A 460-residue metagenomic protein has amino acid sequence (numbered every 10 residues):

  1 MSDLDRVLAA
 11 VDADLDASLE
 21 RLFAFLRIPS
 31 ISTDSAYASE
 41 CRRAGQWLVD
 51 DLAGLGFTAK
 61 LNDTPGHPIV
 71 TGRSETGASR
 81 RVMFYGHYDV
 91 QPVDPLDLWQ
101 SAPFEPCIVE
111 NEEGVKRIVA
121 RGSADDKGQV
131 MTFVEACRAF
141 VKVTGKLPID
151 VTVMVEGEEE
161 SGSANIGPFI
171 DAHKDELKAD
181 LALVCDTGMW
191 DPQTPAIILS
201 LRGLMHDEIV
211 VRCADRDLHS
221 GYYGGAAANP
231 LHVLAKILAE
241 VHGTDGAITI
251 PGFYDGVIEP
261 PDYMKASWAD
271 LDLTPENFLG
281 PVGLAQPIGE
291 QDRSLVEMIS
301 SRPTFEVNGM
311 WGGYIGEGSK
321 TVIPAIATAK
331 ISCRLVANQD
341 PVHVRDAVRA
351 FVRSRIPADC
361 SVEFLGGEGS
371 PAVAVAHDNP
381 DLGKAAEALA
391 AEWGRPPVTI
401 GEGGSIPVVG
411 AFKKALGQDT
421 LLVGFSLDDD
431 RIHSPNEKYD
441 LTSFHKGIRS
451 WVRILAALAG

Functional and structural regions predicted by a protein language model:
S2-L96, I326, K330, H343: N-terminal helical capping/dimerization or prosegment-like subdomains of hydrolases acting on amide or phosphate bonds
D16, R27, A53, K142-G145 (+8 more regions): Generic secondary-structure signature for well-ordered alpha-helical cores
N62-T64, G122-D126, V398-G404: Active-site nucleophile and cofactor-binding loops and adjacent substrate-binding regions of central metabolic enzymes
R73, H87, E208-R212, E240 (+2 more regions): Residue-level recognition of well-ordered beta-strand positions that form the cores of beta-sheet-rich folds across
A78-V82, E113-V115, L147-V151, E176-D180 (+3 more regions): Short coil/turn connectors at secondary-structure junctions
S79-T152, K446: Active-site metal-coordination/substrate-binding segment of hydrolases, especially metallo-dependent peptidases
G122-I288, S294-P303, F412, N436-T442: Fold-level recognition of mixed alpha/beta catalytic cores in primary-metabolism enzymes, strongest
D191, T249-I326, A337-A350, R355 (+1 more regions): An extended, acidic, His-containing surface patch that forms the Zn2+-binding/catalytic region of metallohydrolases
